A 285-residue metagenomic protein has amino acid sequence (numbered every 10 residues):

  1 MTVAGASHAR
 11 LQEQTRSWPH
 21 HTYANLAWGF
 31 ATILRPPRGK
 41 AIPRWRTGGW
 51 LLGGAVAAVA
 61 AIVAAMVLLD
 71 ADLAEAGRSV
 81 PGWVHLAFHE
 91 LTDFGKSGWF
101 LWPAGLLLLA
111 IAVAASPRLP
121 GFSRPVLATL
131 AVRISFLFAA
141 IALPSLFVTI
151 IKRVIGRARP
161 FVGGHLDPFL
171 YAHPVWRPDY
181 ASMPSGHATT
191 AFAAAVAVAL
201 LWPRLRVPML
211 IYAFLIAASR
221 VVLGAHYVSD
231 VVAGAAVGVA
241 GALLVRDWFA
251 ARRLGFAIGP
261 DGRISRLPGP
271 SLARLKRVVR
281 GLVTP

Functional and structural regions predicted by a protein language model:
T2-Y180, T190-I211, A217: Hydrophobic alpha-helical bundle signature of multipass membrane enzymes
A114, L166-P285: Membrane-embedded catalytic cores of phosphoryl/pyrophosphoryl-handling enzymes
